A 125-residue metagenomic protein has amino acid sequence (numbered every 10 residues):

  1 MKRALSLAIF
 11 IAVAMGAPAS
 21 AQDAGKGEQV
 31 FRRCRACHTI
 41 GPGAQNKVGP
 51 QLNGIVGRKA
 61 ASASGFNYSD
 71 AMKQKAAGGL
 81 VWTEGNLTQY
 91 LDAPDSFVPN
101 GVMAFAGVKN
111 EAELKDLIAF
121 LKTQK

Functional and structural regions predicted by a protein language model:
M1-A4: Positively charged n-region of N-terminal signal peptides that target proteins for export
S6-G16: Bacterial N-terminal signal peptides
M15-F31, G41-G43: Electrostatic cytochrome c docking/interface patches
F31-I40, L117: The canonical Cys-X-X-Cys-His
A36-A44, G57-R58: Detector for the c-type heme attachment site
N46-Q51: Short cysteine/histidine-rich zinc-coordinating motifs and their immediately flanking basic loops
S62-V81: Short Fe-S-cluster ligation motifs
L80-K125: C-terminal capping alpha-helices of c-type cytochrome domains
